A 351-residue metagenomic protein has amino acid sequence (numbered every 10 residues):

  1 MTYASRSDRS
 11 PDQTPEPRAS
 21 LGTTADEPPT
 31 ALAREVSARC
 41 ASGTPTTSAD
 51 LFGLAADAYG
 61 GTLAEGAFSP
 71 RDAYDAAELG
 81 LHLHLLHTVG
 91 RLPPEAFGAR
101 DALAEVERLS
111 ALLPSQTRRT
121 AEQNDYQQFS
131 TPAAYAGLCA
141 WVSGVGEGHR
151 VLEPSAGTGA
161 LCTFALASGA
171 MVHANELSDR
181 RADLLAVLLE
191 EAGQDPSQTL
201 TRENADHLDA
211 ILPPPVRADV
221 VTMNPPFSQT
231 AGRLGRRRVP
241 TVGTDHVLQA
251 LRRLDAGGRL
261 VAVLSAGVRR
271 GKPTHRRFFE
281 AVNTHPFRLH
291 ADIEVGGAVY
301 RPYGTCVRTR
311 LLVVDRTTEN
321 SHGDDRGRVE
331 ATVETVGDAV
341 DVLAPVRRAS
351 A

Functional and structural regions predicted by a protein language model:
M1-D26: Glycine- and charge-rich intrinsically disordered segments
A19-L184: Class I S-adenosyl-L-methionine
A136-A167, A174-N175, E203-R236, Q249-L254 (+1 more regions): Conserved proline-anchored active-site loop of SAM-dependent methyltransferases that bridges a beta-strand
L166, D183-G193, F279, N283: Class I S-adenosyl-L-methionine
A170, Q194, F287: Short phosphate-binding/catalytic loops that engage adenosine nucleotides
D179, R202, R237-V307, L311-V313: Conserved Class I SAM-dependent methyltransferase catalytic core
A186-L212: S-adenosyl-L-methionine
R301-A351: Flexible, glycine-/basic-rich loop-and-beta segments that form/coincide with the SAM-dependent methyltransferase
